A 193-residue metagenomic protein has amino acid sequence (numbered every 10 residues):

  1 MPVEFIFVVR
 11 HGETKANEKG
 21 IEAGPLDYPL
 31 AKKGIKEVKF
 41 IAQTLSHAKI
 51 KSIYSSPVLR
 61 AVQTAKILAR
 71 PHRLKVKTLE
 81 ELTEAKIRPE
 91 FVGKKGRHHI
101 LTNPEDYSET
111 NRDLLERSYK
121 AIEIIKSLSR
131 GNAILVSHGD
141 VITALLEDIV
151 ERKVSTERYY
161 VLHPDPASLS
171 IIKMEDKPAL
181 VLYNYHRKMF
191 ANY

Functional and structural regions predicted by a protein language model:
P2-E4, R70, L74-T78, E84-H99 (+1 more regions): Acidic, low-complexity terminal tails and accessory targeting/binding regions of phosphate-metabolizing enzymes
E4-V76, D106, P166: Active-site-proximal alpha-helix that buttresses catalytic centers in soluble enzyme cores
I6, S129-D140: Generic beta-sheet signal
T14, V141-I142: Short active-site segment of divalent metal-dependent hydrolases/proteases that encodes the spacing between
H47-K49, I125-G131: Glycine-rich phosphate-binding loop signature in dinucleotide/nucleotide-binding domains
S55-S56, E116, V136-S137: Short beta-strand scaffold positions
K95-D113: Short glycine/proline- and acidic residue-enriched helix-loop micro-motifs that form flexible lids or anion-recognition
